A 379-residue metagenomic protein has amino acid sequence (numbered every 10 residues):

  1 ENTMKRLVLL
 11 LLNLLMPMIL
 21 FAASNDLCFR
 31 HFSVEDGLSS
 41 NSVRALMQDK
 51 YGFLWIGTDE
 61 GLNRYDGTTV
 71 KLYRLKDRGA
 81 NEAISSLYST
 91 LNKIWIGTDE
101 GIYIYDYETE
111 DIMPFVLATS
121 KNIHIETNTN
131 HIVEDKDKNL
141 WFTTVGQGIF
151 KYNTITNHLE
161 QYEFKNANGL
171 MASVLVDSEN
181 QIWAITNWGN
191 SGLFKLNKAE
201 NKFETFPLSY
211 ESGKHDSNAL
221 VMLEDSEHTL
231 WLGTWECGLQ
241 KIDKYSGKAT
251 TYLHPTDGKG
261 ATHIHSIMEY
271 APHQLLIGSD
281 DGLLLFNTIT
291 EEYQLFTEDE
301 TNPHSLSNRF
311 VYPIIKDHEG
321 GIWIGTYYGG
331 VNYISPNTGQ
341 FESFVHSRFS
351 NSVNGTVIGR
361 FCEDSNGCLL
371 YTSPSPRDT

Functional and structural regions predicted by a protein language model:
E1-R377: Carboxylate-rich, polar loop motifs that coordinate divalent cations or form catalytic acidic clusters
